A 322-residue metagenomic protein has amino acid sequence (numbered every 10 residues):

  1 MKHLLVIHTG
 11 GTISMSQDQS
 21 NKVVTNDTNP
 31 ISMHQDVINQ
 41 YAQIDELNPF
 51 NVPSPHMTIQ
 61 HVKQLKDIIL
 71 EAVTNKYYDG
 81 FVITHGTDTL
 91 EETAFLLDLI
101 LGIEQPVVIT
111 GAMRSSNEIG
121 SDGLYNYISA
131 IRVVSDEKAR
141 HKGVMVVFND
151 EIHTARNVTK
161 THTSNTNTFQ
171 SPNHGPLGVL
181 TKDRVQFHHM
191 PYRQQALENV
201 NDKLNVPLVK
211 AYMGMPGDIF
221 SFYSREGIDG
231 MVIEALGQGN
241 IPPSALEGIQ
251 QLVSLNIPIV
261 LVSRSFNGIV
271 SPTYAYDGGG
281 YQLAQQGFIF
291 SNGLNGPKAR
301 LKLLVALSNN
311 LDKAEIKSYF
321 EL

Functional and structural regions predicted by a protein language model:
M1-E71, N267, F290: ATP/NTP phosphate-donor binding region
K2, V6-Q19, N29-I38, T154-Q238 (+1 more regions): Accessory alpha-helical/coil subdomains and C-terminal extensions that flank or cap enzyme catalytic cores
I7-T9, I83-H85, V108-G111, M145-N149 (+3 more regions): Short beta-strand segments
S20-N29, T89, F95-V107, G123-S129 (+2 more regions): A glycine- and small-aliphatic-rich helix-loop capping segment at beta-alpha/alpha-beta transitions that lines
N75-L90, E226-Q238: Short acidic, glycine-rich surface-loop motifs adjacent to enzyme active sites
I83-Q105, I241-Q250: Short Gly/Thr/Asp-enriched flexible loops that form oxyanion-binding sites at enzyme active sites
I109-L180: Internal gly/pro-rich beta-alpha loop/helix module that stabilizes soluble enzyme cofactors or their anionic handles
Q238-L322: C-terminal non-catalytic interaction/assembly regions of soluble proteins
